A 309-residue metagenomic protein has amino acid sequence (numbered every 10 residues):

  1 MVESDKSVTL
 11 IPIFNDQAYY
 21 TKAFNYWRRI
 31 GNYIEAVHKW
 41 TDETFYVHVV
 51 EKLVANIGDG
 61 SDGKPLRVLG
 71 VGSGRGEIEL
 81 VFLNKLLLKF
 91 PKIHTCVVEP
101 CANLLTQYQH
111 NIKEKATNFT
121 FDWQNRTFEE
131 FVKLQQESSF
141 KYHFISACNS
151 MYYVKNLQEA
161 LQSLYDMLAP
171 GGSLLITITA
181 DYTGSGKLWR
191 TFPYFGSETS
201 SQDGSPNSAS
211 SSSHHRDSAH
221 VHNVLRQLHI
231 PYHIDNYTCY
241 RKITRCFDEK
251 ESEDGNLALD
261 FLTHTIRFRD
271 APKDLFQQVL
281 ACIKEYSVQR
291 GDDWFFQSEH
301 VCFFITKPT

Functional and structural regions predicted by a protein language model:
V2-G63: Class I SAM-dependent methyltransferase Rossmann-like catalytic core, especially the SAM/SAH-binding loop
L66-K133: Class I SAM-dependent methyltransferase SAM/SAH-binding core
K133-I145: A short acidic, Gly/Pro-enriched loop at the edge of an enzyme's catalytic core that lines a small-molecule cofactor
Y142-Q158: A short SAM/SAH-binding and catalytic strip from SAM-dependent methyltransferases
Q158-S173: A short glycine-rich, Lys/Arg-flanked "PGG" loop and its adjoining helix->strand segment in the class I
G172-S213: Conserved class I S-adenosyl-L-methionine
S213-H229: Short alpha-helix
P231-T309: Conserved Class I S-adenosyl-L-methionine
